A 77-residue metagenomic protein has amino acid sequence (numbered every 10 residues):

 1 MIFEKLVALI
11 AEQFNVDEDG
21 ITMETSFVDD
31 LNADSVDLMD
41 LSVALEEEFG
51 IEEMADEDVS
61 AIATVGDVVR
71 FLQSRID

Functional and structural regions predicted by a protein language model:
M1-A33, S42-V43, E47, I51-D77: Phosphopantetheine-dependent thiolation modules in NRPS/PKS and related acyl-activating systems
V36: Conserved alpha-helical interface elements of two-component signaling phosphotransfer modules
